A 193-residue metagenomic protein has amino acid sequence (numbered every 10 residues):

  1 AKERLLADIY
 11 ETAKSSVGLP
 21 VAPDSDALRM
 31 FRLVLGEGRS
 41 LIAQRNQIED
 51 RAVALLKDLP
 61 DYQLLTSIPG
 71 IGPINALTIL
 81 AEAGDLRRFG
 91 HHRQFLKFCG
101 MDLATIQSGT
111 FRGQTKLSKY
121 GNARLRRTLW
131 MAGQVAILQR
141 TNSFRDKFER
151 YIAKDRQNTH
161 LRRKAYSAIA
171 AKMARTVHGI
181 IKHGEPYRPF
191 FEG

Functional and structural regions predicted by a protein language model:
A1-G193: A detector of single, family-specific signature residues that are central to catalytic or substrate-handling motifs
